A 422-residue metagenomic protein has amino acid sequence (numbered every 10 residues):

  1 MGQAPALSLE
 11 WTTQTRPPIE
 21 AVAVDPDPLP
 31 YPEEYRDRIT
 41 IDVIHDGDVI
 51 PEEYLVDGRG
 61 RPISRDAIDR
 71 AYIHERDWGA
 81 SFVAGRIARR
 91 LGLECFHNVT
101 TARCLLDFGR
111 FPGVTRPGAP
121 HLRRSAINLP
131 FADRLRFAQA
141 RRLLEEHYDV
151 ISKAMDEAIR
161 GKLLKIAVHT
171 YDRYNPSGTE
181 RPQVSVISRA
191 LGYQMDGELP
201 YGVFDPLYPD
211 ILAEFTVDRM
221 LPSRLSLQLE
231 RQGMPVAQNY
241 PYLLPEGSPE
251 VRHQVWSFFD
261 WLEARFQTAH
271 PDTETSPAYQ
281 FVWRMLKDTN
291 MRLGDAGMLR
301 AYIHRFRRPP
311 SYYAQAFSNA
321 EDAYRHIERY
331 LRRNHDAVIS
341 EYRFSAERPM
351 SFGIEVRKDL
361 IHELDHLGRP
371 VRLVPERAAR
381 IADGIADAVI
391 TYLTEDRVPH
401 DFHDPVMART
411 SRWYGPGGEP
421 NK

Functional and structural regions predicted by a protein language model:
G2-K422: N-terminal catalytic or cofactor-binding beta/alpha core of small enzyme domains
